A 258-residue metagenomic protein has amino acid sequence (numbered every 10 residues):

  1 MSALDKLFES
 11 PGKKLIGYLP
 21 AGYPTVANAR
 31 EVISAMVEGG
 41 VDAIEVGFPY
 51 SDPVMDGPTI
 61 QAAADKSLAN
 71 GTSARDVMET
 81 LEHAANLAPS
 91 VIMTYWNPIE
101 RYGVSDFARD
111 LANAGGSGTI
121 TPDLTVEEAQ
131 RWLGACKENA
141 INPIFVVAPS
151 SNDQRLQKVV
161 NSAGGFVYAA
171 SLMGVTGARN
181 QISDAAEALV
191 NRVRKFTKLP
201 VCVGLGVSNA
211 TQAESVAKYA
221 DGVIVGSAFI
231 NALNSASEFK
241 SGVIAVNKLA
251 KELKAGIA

Functional and structural regions predicted by a protein language model:
M1-L19, T80, A258: N-terminal amphipathic alpha-helix/helix-capping segment at the start of soluble metabolic enzymes
M1-L7, V26, Y50-A62, A69-E82 (+6 more regions): Active-site-adjacent beta->alpha loops and helix N-cap segments on the catalytic face of soluble alpha/beta enzymes
P11-I16, A85-Y95, C136-V146, R194-G204: Short beta-strand/loop segments at the ligand-binding rim of alpha/beta enzyme cores
L15-A29, V91-G103, N142-S151: Active-site mouth loops of central-metabolism enzymes
G17, M36, I44-G47, L111 (+3 more regions): Conserved, mostly hydrophobic/aromatic
V26-V37, S151-S162, V203, V207-V223: Catalytic cores of alpha/beta
D42-S51, G116-I120, T125-E128, V167-A178 (+2 more regions): Glycine-rich phosphate-binding active-site loops on the catalytic face of alpha/beta enzymes
N191-L199, S208-A258: Alpha/beta catalytic cores of nucleotide-metabolism and tRNA/nucleoside-modifying enzymes
